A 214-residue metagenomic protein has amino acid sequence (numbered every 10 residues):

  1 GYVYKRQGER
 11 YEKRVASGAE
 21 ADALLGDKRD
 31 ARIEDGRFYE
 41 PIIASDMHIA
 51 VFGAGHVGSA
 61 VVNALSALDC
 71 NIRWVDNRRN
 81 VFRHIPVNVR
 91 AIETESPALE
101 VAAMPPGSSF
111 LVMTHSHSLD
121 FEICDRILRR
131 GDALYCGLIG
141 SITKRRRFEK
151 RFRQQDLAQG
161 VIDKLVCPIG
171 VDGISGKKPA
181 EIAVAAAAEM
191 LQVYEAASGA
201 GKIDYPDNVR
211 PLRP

Functional and structural regions predicted by a protein language model:
G1-V75, I85, A102, K150 (+1 more regions): Segments forming oxygen-rich coordination pockets for charged ligands
R73-N77, G137-G140: Short internal beta-strands
N80-V89, A103-M104: Short loop/helix-cap segments at secondary-structure boundaries that form the rim of catalytic
V89-E95: Conserved SAM-binding strand-loop segment of SAM-dependent methyltransferases
P97-P106: Short amphipathic alpha-helix with an adjacent loop that forms part of the alpha/beta core around
S109, T114, R126-F152: ADP-ribose/adenylate-binding Rossmann-like module
S118-F121, D125: Cytosolic regulatory regions of ion transport systems
I139-P214: Adenosine-phosphate binding glycine-rich loop
